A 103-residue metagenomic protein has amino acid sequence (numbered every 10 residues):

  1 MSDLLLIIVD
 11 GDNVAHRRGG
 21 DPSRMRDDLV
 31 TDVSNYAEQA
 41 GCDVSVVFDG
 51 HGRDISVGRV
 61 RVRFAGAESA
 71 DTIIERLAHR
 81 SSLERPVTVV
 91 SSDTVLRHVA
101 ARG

Functional and structural regions predicted by a protein language model:
D3-V9, V14-G103: Nuclease catalytic cores that cleave nucleic-acid phosphodiester bonds, predominantly acidic two-metal-ion
